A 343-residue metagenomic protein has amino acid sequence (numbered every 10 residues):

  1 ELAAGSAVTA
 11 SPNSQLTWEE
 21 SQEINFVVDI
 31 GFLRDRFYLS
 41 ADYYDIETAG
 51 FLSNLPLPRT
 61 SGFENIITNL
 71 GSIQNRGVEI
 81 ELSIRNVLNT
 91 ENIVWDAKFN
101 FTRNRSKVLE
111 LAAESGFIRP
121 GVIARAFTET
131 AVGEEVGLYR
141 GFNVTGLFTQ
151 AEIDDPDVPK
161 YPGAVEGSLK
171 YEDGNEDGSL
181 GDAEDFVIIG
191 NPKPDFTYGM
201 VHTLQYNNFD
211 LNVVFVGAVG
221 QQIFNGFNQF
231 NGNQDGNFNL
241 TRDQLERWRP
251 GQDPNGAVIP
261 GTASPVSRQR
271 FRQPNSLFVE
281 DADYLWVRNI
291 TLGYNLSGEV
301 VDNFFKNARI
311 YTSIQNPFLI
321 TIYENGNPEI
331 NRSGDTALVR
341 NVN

Functional and structural regions predicted by a protein language model:
E1-Y38, I66-T90, E135-R140, N191-F196 (+1 more regions): Outer-membrane beta-barrel signature, preferentially recognizing the C-terminal barrel domain of Gram-negative
T17-G62, T102: Membrane-embedded beta-barrel scaffold of Gram-negative outer-membrane proteins
F26, F37-L39, W95-A97, Y206 (+2 more regions): Transmembrane beta-strands of outer-membrane beta-barrel proteins
F26-I30, A41, I80-I84, M200-Y206 (+3 more regions): Residues on the lipid-exposed face of transmembrane beta-strands in outer-membrane beta-barrel proteins
Y43-A49, I84-N86, F101-K107, Y206-N208 (+4 more regions): Transmembrane beta-strands of outer-membrane beta-barrel pores
F51-L55, R59, N92, S106-R125 (+2 more regions): Outer-membrane beta-barrel and related beta-rich outer-membrane complex signature in Gram-negative bacteria
T68, R85-P192, Q315, I322-E324: Conserved small-residue
A218-R309, S313: Extracytoplasmic gating/loop element in the C-terminal half of outer-membrane beta-barrel translocons and assembly
